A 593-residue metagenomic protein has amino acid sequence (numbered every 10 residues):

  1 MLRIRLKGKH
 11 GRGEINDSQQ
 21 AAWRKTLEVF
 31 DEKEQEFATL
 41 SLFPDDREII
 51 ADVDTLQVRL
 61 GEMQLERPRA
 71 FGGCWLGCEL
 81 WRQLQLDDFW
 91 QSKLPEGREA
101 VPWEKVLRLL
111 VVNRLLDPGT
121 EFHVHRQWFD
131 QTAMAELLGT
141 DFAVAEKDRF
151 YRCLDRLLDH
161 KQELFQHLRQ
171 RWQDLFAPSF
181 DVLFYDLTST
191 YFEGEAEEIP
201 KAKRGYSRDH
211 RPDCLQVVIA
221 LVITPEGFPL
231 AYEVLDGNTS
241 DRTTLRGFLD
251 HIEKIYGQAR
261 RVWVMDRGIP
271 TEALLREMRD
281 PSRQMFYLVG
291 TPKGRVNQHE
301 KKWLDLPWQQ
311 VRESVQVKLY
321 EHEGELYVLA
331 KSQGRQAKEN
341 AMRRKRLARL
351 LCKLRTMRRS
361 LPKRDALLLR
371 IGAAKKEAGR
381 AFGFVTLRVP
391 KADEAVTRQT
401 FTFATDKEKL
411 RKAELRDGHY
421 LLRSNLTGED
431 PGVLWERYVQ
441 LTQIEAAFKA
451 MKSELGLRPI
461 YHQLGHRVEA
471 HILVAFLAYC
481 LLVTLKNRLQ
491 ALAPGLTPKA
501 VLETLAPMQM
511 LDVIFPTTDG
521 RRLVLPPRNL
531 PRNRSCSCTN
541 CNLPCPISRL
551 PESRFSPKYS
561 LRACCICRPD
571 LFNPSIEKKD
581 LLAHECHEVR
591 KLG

Functional and structural regions predicted by a protein language model:
M1-V29, D580: Short, surface-exposed polybasic/aromatic micro-patch for ligand or macromolecular engagement
D31-A38, L42-P44, A51, L56-W75 (+3 more regions): Anion-binding and metal-coordination hotspots
